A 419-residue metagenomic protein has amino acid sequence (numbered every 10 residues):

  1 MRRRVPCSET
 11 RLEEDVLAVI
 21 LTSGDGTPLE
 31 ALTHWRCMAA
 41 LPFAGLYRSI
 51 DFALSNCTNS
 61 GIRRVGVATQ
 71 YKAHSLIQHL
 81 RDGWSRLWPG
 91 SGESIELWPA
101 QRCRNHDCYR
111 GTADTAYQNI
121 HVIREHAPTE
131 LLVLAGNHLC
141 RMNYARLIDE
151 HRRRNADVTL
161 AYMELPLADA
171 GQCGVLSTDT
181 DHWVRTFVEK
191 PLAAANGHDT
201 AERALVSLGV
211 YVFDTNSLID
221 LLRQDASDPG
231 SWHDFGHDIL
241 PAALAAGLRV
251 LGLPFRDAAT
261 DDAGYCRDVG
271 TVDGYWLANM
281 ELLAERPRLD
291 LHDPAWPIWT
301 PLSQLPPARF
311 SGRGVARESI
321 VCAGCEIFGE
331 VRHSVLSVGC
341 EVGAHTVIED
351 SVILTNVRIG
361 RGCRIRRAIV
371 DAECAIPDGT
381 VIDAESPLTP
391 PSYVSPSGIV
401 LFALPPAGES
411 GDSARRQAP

Functional and structural regions predicted by a protein language model:
M1-E150, L160, T178, S386-P387 (+2 more regions): Conserved N-terminal catalytic core of the sugar/cofactor nucleotidyltransferase
M1-T22, T215-N216, Q224-P419: Left-handed beta-helix
G66-V67, T159-L160, V212, R249-P254: A structural signal for short, well-ordered beta-strand segments and their strand-loop junctions that often border
K72-A73, R102, L165-L167, P191 (+4 more regions): Glycine-rich beta-alpha junction loops
S75, D220, L277: Phosphate- and divalent-cation-binding pockets in alpha/beta enzyme and binding domains that engage nucleotide-derived
W84-G92, D179-T186, G247-L248, A284-L291: Proline-centered turn/helix-capping motifs that create local helix->coil transitions or kinks
R141-N216, D220-Q224: Conserved core of the sugar-phosphate nucleotidyltransferase
